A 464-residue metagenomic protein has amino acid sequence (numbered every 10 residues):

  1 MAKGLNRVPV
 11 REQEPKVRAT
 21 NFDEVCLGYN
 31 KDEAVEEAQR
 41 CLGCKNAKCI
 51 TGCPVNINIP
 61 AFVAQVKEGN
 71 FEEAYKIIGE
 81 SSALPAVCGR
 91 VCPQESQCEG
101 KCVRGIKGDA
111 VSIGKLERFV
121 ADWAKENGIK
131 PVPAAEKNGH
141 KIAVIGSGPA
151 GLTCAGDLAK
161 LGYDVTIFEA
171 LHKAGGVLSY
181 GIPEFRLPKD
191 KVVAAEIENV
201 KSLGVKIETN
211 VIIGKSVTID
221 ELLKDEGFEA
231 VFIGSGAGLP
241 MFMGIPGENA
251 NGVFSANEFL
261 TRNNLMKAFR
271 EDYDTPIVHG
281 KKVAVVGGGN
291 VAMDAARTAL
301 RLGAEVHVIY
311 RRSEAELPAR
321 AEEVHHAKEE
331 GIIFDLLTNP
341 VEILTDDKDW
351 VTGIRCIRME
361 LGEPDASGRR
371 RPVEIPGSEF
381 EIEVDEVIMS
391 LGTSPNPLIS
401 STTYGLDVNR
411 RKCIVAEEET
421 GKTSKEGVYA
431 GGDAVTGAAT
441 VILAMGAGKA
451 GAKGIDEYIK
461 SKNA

Functional and structural regions predicted by a protein language model:
R18-E36, N58-R90, K107-E136, N263-N264: Ferredoxin-type iron-sulfur electron-transfer modules in oxidoreductases and energy-metabolism complexes
G43-E68, V87-V120, T166, K173 (+1 more regions): Iron-sulfur cluster-binding cysteine motifs and their immediate structural context in ferredoxin-like electron-transfer
E73, E136-K137, K141-I145, I197-I245 (+4 more regions): Feature captures the FAD/FMN-dependent oxidoreductase FAD-binding
V120-E136, V193-K215, P240-L302, V408-E419 (+1 more regions): Glycine-rich dinucleotide-binding loop and its adjacent helix/turn
H140-T166, A292-L300: N-terminal Rossmann-like FAD-binding beta1-loop-alpha1 element of flavoenzymes
D164-I167, L171-S202, I207-E208, A296-E342: Rossmann-like dinucleotide-binding cores of NAD(P)H-dependent redox enzymes
N249-G280, P364-A438: FAD-site-proximal beta/loop scaffold in flavoenzymes
A295, A434-K462: A conserved FAD-binding loop/helix module that cradles the flavin
